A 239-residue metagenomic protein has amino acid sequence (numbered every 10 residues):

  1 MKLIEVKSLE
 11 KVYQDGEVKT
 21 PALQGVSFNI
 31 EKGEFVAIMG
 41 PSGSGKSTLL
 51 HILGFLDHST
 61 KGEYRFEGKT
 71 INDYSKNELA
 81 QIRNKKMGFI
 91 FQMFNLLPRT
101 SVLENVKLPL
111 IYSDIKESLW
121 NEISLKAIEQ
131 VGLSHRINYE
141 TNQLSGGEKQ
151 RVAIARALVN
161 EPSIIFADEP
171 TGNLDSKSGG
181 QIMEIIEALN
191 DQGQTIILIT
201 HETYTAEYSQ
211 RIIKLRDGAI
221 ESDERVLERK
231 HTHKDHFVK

Functional and structural regions predicted by a protein language model:
K2-I212: ABC family nucleotide-binding domain
R216: A cytosolic small-molecule/anion-sensing beta-strand core signal
A219-K239: Conserved beta-strand-loop-alpha-helix hinge in the C-terminal portion of ABC ATPase nucleotide-binding domains
